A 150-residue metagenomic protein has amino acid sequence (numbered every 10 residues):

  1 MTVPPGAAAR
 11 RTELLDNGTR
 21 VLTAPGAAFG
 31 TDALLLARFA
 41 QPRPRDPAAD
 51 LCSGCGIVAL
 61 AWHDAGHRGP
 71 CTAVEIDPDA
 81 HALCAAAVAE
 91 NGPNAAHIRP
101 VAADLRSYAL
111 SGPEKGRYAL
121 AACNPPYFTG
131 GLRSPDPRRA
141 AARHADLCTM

Functional and structural regions predicted by a protein language model:
T2-R43: Class I SAM-dependent transferase core
R45-G54: Conserved class I S-adenosyl-L-methionine
C55-R68: Conserved SAM-binding loop of SAM-dependent methyltransferases across substrates and taxa, primarily the Class I
P70-E75: Conserved SAM-binding motif I beta-strand of class I
D77-D79: Conserved SAM/SAH-binding beta-strand->alpha-helix loop
A85-P113: S-adenosyl-L-methionine
Y118-N124: Short SAM/SAH-binding signature in class I
P125-M150: Mobile active-site "lid"/loop adjacent to the S-adenosyl-L-methionine
